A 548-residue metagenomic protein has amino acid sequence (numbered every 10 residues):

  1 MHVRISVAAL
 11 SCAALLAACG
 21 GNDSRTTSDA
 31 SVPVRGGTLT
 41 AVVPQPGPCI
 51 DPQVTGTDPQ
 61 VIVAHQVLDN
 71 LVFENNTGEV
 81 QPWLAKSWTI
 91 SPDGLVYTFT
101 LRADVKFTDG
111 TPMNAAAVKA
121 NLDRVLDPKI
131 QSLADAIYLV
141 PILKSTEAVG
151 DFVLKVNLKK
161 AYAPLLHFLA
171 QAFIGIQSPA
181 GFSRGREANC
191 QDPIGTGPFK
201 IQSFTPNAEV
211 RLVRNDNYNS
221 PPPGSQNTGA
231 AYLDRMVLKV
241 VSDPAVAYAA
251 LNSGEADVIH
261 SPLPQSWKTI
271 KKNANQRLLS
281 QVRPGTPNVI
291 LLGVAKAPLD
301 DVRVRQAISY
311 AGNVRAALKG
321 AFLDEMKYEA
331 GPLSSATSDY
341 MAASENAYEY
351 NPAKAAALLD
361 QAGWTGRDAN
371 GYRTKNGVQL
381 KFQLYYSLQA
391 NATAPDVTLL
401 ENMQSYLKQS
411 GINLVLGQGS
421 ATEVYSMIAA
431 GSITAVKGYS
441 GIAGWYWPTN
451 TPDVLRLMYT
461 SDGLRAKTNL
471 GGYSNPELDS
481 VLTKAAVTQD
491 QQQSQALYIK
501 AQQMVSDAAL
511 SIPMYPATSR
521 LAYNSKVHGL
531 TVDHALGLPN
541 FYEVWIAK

Functional and structural regions predicted by a protein language model:
G21-D23, P128-S132, T146-E147, Q202-V213 (+6 more regions): Extracellular/periplasmic solute-recognition and catalytic clefts
V42-P92, D123, I194: N-terminal lobe/hinge region of extracytoplasmic solute-binding protein
V43-I62, L84-K86, T111, P164-I174 (+3 more regions): A structural "hinge/loop" feature
T100, D135-G181, P198-T205: Surface-exposed binding/hinge segments that line and control ligand-binding clefts or catalytic entry sites
A170-V237, P352-A353, A357: Gly/Pro-rich hinge or "lid" segments in bacterial periplasmic/extracellular proteins
F199, G293, Y328-D368, Q389-T398: Structural transition elements
T205, E209-V210, A311-A342, A353 (+3 more regions): Detector for C-terminal structural segments
Y218-T269, L400, S405, G411-V415: Ligand-site clamp/hinge motif
